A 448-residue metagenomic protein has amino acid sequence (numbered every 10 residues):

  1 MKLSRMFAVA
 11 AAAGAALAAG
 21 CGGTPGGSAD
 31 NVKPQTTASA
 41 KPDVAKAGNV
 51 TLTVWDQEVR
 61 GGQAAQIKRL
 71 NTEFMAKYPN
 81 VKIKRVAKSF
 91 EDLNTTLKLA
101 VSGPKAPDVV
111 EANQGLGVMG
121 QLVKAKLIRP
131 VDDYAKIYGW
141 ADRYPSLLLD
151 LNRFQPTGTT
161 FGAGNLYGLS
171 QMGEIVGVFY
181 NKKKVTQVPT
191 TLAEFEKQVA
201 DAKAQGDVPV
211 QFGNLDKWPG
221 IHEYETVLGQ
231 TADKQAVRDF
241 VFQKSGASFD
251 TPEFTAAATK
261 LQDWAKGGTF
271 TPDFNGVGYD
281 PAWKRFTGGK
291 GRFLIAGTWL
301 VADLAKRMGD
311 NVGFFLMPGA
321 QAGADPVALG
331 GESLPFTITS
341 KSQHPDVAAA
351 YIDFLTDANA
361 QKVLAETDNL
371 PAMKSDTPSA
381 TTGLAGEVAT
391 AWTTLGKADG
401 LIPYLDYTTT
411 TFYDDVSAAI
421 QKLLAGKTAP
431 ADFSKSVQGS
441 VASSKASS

Functional and structural regions predicted by a protein language model:
L3-A12, A19-A125, Q321-G323, V363 (+1 more regions): Conserved N-terminal structural module of periplasmic/extracytoplasmic solute-binding proteins
A76, G164, A305-N369: Extracytoplasmic/periplasmic substrate-recognition and gating elements
A87-T96, L192-E194, D273-T287: Short helix-initiation/N-cap motifs at beta->coil->alpha
G117-I175, G313: Hinge/lid segment of periplasmic solute-binding proteins
D132-S146, N214, T231-A256, K306-R307 (+2 more regions): Short, solvent-exposed loop/beta-turn-alpha elements that line the ligand-binding surface or hinge of extracytoplasmic
P156-Q171, V176, E196-A247, Q262 (+1 more regions): Extracytoplasmic/periplasmic solute-binding protein
V199, F242-F274: Glycine-centered hinge/linker elements that transmit conformational signals in sensory and ligand-binding systems
F242-Q243, L370-T377, E387-A442: C-terminal capping/gating helix-and-loop segments adjacent to ligand/active sites or protein-protein/ligand interfaces
